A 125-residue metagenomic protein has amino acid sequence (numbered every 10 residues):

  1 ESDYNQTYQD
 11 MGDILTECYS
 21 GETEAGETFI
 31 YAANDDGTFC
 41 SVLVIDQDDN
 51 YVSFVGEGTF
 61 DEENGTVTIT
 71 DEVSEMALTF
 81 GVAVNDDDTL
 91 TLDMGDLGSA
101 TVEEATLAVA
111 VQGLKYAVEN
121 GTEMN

Functional and structural regions predicted by a protein language model:
E1-F29, Q112-N125: Tryptophan-anchored aromatic micro-motifs
Q6, G21, G56, V67 (+2 more regions): Generic detection of short hydrophobic beta-strand segments and adjacent strand-loop junctions
D10-T66: N-terminal glycine/threonine-rich, aromatic-flanked beta-hairpin/loop signature
A25-Y31, F54-G58, M76-G81, L97-E103: A structural detector for short beta-strand units
D61, D86-D87: Long, low-complexity, Gly/Thr
G65-V84: An anionic, turn-rich surface loop/hairpin at beta-sheet edges that serves as a generic interaction/coordination patch
L90-G95: Short, exposed beta-strand-loop hairpins at the edges of beta-sheets in extracellular/periplasmic proteins
V102, T106-G113: Acidic/charged, solvent-exposed loop-and-adjacent secondary-structure segments enriched in E/D, K/R, S/T, and G/P
